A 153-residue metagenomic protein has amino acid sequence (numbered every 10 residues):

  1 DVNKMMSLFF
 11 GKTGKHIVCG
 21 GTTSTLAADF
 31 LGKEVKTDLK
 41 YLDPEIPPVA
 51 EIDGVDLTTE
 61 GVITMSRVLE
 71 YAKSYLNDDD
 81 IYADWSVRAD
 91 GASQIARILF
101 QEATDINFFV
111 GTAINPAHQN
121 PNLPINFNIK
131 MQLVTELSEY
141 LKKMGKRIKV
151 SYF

Functional and structural regions predicted by a protein language model:
D1-K15, S24-F153: Non-transmembrane, aqueous-exposed alpha-helical and coiled segments at domain scale
